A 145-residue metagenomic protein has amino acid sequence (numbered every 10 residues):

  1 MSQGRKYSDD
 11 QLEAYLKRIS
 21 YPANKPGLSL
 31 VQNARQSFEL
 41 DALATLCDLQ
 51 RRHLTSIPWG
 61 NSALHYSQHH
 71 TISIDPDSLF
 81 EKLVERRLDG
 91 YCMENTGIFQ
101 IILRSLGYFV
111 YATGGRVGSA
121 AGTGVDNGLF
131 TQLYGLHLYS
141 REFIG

Functional and structural regions predicted by a protein language model:
S2-R87: Secondary-structure boundary elements
E13, E39, E81, E85 (+4 more regions): Glutamate identity and glutamate-enriched acidic tracts
P58-G60, Y91-M93, F109-Y111: Short, conserved beta-strand segments within well-ordered enzyme catalytic domains that often line or immediately flank
R87-Y91, N95-F99: Active-site acidic/histidine clusters and adjacent loop/turn architecture that either coordinate catalytic ions
T96-G145: Hydrophobic/aromatic-rich core segments of domains that either
